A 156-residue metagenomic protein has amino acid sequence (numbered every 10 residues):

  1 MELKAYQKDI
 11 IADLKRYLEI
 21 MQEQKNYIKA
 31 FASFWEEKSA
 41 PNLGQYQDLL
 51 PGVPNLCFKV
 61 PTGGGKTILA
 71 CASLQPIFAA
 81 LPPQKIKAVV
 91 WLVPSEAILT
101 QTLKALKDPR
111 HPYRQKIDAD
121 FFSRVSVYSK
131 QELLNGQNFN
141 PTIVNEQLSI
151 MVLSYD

Functional and structural regions predicted by a protein language model:
M1-D156: RecA-like P-loop NTPase motor core of helicase/translocase proteins
